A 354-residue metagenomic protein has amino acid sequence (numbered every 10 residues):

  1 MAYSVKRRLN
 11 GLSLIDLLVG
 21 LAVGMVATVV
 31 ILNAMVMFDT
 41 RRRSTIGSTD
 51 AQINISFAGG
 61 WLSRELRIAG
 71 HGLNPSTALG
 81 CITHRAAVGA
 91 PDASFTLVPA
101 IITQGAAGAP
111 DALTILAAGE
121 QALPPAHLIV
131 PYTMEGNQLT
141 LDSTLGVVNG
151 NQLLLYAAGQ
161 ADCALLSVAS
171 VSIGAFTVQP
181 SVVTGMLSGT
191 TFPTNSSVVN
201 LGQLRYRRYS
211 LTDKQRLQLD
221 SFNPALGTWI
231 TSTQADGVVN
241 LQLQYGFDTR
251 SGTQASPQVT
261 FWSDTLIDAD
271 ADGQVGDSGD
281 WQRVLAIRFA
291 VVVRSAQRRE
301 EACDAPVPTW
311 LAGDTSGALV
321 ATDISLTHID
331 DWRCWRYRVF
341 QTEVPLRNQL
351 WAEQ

Functional and structural regions predicted by a protein language model:
A2-S63, R67-A69: Aliphatic-rich helix starts adjacent to a transmembrane/signal segment
K6-R7, Q215, I287, L346: Short, intrinsically disordered low-complexity segments
R42-T45, T228, R338: A generic, residue-level signal for flexible/boundary positions that often mark functional hotspots
I55-A286, A290, A296-R336, A352-Q354: N-terminal pilin/flagellin-like segments and related low-complexity appendage regions
V339-Q354: Structural signal for terminal/edge beta-strands and the immediately following C-terminal loop/tail that closes
